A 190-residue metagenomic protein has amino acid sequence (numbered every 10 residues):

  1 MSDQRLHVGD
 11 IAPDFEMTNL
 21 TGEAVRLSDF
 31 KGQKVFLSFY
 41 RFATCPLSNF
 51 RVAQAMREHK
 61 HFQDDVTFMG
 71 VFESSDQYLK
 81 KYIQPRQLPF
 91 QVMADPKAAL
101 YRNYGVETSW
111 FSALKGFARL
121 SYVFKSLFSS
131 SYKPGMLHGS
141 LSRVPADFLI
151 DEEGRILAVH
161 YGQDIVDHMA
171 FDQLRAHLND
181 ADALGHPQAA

Functional and structural regions predicted by a protein language model:
M1-L27: N-terminal "domain-start" segment that seeds a small globular fold
L27-M56: Short active-site neighborhood of thiol/selenol oxidoreductases, capturing the structured segment around
K34-V35, C45, W110, I165-H168: A short local loop/turn or secondary-structure capping micro-motif enriched for an aromatic residue
Y40, F72, D151: Short beta-strand/turn micro-motifs composed of small residues that flank or help shape donor/cofactor-binding pockets
F50-N103: Structural microenvironment flanking redox-active thiols in thiol-disulfide oxidoreductases
D95-V166: Thiol/selenol-based redox catalytic cores and closely related redox-interacting motifs
I165-D180: A short, polar/charged loop-to-alpha-helix boundary motif
L184-A190: Cysteine/selenocysteine-centered motifs that mediate thiol-based redox chemistry or coordinate metal-sulfur cofactors
